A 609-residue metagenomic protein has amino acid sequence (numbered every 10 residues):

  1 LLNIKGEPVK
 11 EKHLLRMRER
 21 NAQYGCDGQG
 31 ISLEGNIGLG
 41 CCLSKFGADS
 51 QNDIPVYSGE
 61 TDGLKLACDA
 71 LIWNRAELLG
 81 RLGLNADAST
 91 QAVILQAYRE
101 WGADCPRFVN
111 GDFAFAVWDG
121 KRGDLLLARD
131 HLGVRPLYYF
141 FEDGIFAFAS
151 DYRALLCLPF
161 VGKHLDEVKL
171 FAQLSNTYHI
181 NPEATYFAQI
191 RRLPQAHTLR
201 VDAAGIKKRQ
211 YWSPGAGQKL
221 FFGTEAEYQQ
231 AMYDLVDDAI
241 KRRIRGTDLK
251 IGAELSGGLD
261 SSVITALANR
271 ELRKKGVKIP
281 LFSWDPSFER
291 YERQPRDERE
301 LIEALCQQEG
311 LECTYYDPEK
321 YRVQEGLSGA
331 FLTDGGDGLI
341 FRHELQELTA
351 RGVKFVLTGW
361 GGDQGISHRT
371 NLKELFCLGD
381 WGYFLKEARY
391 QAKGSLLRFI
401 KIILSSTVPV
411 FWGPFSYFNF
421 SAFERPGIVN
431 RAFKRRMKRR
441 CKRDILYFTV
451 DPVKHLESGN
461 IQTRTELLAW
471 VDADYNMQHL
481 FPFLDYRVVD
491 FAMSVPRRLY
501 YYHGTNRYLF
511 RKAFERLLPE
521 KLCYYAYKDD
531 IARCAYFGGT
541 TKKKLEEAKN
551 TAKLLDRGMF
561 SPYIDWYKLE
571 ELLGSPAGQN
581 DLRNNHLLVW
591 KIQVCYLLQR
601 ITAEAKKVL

Functional and structural regions predicted by a protein language model:
L1-A67, A97-G215, D237-K241, T265 (+1 more regions): N-terminal glutamine amidotransferase
I4-K12, G120-G144, A203, G215-Y447 (+5 more regions): ATP-dependent adenylate-handling active sites, centered on carboxylate activation for C-N bond formation
L14, C68-K121, F148, E254 (+3 more regions): Short histidine
G25, A70, I94, L199 (+3 more regions): Residue-level signal for inorganic ion chemistry
G28-Q29, N85-T90, K163, E167 (+1 more regions): Short, surface-exposed acidic
G40-Q51, F115, H131, E457-W470 (+2 more regions): Short Ser/Thr-interspersed hydrophobic loop/turn segments at strand-loop and sheet-helix junctions that line or gate
L95-R99, F171-H179, H455-E466, H586-K606: Short, hydrophobic/amphipathic alpha-helical patches that form generic packing surfaces within helical domains
T370, L518-L582: PAPS-dependent sulfotransferase catalytic core
